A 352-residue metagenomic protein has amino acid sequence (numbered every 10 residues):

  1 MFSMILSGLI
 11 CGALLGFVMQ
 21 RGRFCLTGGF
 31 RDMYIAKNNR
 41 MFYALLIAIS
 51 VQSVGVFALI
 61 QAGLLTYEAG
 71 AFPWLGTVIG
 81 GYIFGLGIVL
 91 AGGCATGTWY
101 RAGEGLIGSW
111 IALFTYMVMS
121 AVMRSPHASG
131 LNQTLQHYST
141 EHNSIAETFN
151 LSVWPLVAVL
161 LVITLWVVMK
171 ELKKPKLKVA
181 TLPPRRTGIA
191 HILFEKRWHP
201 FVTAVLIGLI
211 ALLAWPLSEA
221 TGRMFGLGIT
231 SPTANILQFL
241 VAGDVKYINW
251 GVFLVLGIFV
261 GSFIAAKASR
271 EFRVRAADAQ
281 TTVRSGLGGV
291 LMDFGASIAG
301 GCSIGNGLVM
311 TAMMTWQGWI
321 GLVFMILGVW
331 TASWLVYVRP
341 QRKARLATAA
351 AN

Functional and structural regions predicted by a protein language model:
M1-N352: Membrane-interfacial helix-loop segments of redox and metal-homeostasis proteins, especially TM-loop-TM junctions
